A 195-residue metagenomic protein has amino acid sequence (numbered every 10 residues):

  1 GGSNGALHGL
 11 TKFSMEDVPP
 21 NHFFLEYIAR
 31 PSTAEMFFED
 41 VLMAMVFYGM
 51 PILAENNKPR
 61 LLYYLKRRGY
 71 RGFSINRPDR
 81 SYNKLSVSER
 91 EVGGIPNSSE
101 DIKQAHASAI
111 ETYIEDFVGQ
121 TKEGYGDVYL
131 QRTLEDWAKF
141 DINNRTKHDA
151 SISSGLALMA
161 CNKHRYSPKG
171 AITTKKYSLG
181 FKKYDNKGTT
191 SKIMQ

Functional and structural regions predicted by a protein language model:
G1-N76, D116-Q195: RNase H-like, metal-dependent nuclease domains and their acidic two-metal-ion catalytic environment used
S74-Q120: Short alpha-helix plus adjacent loop in nuclease-associated cores
